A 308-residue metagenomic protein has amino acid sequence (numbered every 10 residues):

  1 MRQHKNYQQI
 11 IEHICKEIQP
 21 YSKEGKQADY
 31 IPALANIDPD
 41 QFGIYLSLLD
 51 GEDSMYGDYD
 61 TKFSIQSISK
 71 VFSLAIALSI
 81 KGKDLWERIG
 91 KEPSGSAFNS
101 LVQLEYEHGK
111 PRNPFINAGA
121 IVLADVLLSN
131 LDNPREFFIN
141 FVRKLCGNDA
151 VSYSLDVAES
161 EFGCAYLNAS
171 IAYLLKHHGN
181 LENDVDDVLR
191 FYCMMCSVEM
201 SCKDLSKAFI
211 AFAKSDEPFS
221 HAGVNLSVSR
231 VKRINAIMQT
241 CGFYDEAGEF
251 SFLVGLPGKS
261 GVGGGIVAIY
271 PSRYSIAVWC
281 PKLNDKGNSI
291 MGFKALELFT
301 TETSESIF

Functional and structural regions predicted by a protein language model:
R2-K23, A77-Y192: Active-site-adjacent helix/loop patches that line small-molecule binding or acyl-intermediate pockets
E12, L74-A75, A120-A124, I139 (+7 more regions): Predominant activation on well-ordered alpha-helical scaffold segments within soluble catalytic domains
C15, S215-F308: Structured C-terminal helix/loop/strand segments within mature extracytoplasmic catalytic/sensor domains
Q19-Y56, G265-A268: A short, well-structured edge-of-sheet supersecondary motif
L34-I37, R112-N113, G163, G255-K259: Short Gly/Pro-enriched turn/cap motifs at secondary-structure boundaries
N36, D40-F42, M55-F72, I76 (+2 more regions): Short active-site loop at a secondary-structure junction that contains or immediately precedes the catalytic residue(s)
D50-G51, S64-W86, A208, I276: Active-site SXXK
D132, F162, Y173-R233, K286-S289: Penicillin-binding protein/beta-lactamase superfamily catalytic region
